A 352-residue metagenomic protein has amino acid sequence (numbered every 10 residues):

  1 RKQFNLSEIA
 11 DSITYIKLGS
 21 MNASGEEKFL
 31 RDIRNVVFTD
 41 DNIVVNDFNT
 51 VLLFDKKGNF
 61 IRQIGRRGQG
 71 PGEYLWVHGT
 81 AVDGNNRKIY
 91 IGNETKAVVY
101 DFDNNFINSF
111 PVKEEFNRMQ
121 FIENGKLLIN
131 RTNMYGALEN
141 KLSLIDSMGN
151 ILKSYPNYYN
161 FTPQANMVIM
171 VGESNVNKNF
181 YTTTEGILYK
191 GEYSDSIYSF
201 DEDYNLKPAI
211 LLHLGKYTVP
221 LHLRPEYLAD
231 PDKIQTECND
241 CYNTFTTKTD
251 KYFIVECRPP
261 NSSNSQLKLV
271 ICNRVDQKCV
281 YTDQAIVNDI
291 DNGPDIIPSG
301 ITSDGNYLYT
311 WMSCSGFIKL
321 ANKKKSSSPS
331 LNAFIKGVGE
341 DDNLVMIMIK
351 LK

Functional and structural regions predicted by a protein language model:
R1-G19: Blade/loop signatures of beta-propeller domains
S20-R34, N59-N86, N93-E94: Blade-loop segments of beta-propeller domains
N22-A23, G65-G72, P111-R118, Y158-P163 (+2 more regions): Short coil/turn segments at the loop-to-beta-strand junctions that recur within blades of beta-propeller repeat folds
D32-N35, L75-T80, E114-I122, Q164-V168 (+2 more regions): Repeated scaffold domains used in trafficking and secretory/extracellular systems, primarily beta-propellers
N42-D47, R87-G92, G125-G136, K178-Y198 (+3 more regions): Short beta-strand elements that form the blades of beta-propeller/WD-repeat-like and other beta-sheet-rich scaffold
L75-V77, G92-N140, S154-N166: Asp-box/WD-like beta-propeller blade repeats and closely related beta-sheet repeat scaffolds
V98, G136-S143, Y193-Y198, N261-I271 (+2 more regions): Structural motif
A209-P231, V275-G305, I318: Conserved blade-ending motifs and adjacent loop-strand segments that build the rim/top face of beta-propeller domains
